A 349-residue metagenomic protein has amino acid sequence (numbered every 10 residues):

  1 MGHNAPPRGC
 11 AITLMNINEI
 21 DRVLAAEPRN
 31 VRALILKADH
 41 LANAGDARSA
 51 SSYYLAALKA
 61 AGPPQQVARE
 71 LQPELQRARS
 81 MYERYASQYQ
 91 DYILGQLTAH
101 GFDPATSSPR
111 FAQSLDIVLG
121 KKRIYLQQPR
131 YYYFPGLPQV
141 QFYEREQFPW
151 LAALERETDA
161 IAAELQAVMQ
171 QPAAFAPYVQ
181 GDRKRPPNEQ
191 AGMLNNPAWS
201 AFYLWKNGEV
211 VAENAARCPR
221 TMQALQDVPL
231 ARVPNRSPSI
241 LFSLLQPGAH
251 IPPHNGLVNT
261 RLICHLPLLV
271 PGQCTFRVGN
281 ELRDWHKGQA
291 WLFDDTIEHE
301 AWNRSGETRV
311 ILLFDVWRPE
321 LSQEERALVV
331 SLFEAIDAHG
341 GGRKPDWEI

Functional and structural regions predicted by a protein language model:
L24-A25, K59: Conserved structural position within tetratricopeptide repeats
N30, D39, N43-L241, L245-N255 (+2 more regions): Fe(II)/2-oxoglutarate oxygenase catalytic core
I251-H254, T275-F276, F293, H299-S305: Short beta-strand His + acidic residue motifs that chelate non-heme Fe in jelly-roll/DSBH and cupin folds
L262-P267, L292, E307-S322: A short hydrophobic beta-strand segment most commonly corresponding to one strand of the jelly-roll/cupin
L268-K287: A short beta-strand-loop-beta hairpin characteristic of the jelly-roll/cupin
D284-E298: Conserved metal-binding segment of the jelly-roll/cupin
